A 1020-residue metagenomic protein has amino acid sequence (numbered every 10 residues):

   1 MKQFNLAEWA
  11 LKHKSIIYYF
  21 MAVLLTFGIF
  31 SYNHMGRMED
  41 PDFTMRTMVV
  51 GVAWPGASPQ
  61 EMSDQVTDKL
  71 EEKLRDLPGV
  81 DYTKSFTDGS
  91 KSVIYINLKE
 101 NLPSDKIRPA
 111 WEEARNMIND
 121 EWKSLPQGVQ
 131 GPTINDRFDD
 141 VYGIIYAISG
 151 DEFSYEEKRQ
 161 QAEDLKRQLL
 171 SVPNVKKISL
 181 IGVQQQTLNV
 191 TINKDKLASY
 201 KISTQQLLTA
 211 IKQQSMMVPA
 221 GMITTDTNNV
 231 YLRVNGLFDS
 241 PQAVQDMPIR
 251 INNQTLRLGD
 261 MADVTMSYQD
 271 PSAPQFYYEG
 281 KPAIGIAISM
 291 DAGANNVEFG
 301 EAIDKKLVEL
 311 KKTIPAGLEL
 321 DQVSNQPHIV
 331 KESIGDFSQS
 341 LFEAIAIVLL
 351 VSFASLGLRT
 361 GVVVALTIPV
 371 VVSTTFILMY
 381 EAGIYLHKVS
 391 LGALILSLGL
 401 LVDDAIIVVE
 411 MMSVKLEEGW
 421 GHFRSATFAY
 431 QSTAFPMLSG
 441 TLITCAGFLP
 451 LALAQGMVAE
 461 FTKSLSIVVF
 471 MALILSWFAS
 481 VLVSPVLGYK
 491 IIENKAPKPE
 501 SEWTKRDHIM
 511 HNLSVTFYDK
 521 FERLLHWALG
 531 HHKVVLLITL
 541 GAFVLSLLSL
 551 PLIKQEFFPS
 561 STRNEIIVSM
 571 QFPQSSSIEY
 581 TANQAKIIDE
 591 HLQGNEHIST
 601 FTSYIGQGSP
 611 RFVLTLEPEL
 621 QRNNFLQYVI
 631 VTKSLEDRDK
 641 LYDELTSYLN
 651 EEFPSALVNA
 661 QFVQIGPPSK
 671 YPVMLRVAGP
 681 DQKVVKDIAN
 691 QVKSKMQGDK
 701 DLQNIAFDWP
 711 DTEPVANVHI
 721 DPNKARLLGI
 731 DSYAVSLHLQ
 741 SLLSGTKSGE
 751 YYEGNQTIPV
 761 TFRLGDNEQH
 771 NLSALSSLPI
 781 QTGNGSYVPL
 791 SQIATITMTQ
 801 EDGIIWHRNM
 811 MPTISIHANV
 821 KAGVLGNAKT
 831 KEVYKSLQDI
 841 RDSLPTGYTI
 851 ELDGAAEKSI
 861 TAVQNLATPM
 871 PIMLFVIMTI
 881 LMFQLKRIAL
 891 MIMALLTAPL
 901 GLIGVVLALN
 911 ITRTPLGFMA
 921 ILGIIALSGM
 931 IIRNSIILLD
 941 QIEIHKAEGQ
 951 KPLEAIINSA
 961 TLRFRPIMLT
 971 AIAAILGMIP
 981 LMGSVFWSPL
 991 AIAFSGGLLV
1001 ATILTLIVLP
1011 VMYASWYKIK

Functional and structural regions predicted by a protein language model:
M1-R37, T433, K505-F558, S603 (+2 more regions): Signature of alpha-helical transmembrane segments and their immediate interfacial
F4-L6, E61-R137, D195-M216, L237 (+2 more regions): Solvent-exposed, membrane-proximal periplasmic/extracellular interface segments of envelope transport and secretion
W9, Y18, G51, W122 (+8 more regions): Extracytoplasmic/periplasmic membrane-proximal domains and adjacent transmembrane bundles of envelope biogenesis
S15-I16, V23-A57, E61, N119-P126 (+6 more regions): Transmembrane helices with small-residue packing motifs
G28-N33, A346-S413, M471, T879-R963 (+4 more regions): Hydrophobic transmembrane alpha-helices and their membrane-interface caps in long multi-pass transport proteins
R37-M48, S85-S90, G128-G150, S179-Q185 (+10 more regions): Flexible hinge/switch segments at interdomain interfaces of large molecular machines
V323, V330, I334, V409 (+4 more regions): Helix-loop junctions and hydrophobic alpha-helical segments within the transmembrane domains of large membrane
E381, L398-M412, A434-L453, E460-D507 (+5 more regions): Transmembrane alpha-helices and their membrane-interface boundaries in multi-pass membrane transporters and channels
